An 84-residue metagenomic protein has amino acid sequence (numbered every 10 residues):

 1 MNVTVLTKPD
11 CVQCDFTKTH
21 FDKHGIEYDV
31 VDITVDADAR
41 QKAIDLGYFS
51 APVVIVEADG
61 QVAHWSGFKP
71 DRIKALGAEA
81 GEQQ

Functional and structural regions predicted by a protein language model:
M1-H24: Local sequence-structure signature of Cys/Sec-based thiol-disulfide redox active-site neighborhoods
K23, D38-K42: Short polar/charged helix/loop
V35-D36, K69: Acidic/polar helix N-cap motif
Q41-L46, A75-E79: Short amphipathic alpha-helix with an adjacent loop that forms part of the alpha/beta core around
L46-I55: Structural micro-motif
A58-Q83: Non-catalytic, surface beta->alpha helical segment in thiol-disulfide oxidoreductase systems
